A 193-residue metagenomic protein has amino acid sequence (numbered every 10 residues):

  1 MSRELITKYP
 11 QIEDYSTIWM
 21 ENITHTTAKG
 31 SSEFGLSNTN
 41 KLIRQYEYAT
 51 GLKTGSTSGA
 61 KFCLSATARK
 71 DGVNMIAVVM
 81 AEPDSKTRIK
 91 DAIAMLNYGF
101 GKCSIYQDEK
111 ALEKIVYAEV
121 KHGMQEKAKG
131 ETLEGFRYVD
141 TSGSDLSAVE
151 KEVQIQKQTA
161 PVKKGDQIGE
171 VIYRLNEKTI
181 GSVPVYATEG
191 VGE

Functional and structural regions predicted by a protein language model:
S2-E193: Domain-terminus/edge residues, biased toward the C-terminal soluble/receptor-binding domains of extracytoplasmic
